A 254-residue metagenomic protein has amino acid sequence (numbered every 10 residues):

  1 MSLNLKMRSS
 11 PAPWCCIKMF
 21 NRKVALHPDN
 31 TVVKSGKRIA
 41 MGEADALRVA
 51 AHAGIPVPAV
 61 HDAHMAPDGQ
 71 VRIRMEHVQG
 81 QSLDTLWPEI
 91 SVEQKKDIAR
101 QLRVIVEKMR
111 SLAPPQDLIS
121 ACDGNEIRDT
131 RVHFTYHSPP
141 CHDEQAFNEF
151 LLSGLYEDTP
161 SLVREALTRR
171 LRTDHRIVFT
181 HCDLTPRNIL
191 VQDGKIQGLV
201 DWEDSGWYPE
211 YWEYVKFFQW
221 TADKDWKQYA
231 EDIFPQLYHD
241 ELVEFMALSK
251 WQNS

Functional and structural regions predicted by a protein language model:
M1-W14: Juxta-kinase regulatory segment immediately upstream of eukaryotic protein kinase catalytic domains
W14-H133, C141: ATP-binding pocket architecture of kinase catalytic cores
D117-R169: Acidic, glycine-rich loop-and-strand cores that form catalytic or ligand-binding grooves in diverse globular domains
D143-E144, D174, V178-F179, Q192-L242: Active-site Asp-x-Gly
F179-H181, P186: Catalytic-loop of the protein kinase fold
F234-P235, L242-S254: C-terminal catalytic region of ATP-dependent kinase domains
